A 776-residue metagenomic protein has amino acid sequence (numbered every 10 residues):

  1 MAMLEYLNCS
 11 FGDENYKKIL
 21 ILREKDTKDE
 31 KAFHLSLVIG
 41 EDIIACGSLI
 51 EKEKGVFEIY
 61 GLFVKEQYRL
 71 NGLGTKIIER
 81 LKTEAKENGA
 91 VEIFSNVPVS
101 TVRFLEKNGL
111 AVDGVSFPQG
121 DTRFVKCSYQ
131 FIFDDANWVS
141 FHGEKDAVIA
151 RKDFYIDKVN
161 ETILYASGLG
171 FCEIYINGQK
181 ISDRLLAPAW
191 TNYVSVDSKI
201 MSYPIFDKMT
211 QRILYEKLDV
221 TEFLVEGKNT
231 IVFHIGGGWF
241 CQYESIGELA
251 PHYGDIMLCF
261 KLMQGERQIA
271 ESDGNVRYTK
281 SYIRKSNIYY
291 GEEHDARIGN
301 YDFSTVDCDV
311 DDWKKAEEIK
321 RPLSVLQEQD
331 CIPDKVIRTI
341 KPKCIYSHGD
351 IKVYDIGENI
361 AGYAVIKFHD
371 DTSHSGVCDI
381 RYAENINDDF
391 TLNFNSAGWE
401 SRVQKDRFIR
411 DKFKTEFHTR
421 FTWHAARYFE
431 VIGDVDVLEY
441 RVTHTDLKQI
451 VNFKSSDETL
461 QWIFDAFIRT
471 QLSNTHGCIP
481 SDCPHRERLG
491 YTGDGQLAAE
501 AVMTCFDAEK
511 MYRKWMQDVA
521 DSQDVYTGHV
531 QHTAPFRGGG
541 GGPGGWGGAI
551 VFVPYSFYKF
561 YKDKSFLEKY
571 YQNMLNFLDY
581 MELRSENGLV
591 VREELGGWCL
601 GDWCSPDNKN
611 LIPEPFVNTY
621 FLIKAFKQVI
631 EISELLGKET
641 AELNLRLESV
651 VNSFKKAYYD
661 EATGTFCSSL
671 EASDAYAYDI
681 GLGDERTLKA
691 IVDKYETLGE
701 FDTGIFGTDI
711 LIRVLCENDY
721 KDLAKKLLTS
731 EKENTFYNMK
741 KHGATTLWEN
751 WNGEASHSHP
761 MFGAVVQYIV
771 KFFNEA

Functional and structural regions predicted by a protein language model:
G12-G40: Active-site rim helix/loop that mediates acceptor-substrate recognition in acyltransferases
S36, D42-I50, V56-F63: Conserved beta-strand in the GNAT
E51-Y60, R69-L70, Q119-F124: A conserved beta-turn-beta hairpin within the catalytic core of GNAT-like acetyltransferases that forms part
V64, L70-T83: Conserved acetyl-CoA-binding loop-helix of GNAT-fold acetyltransferases
A85-P98: Conserved GNAT acetyl-CoA-binding A-motif
N96, A111-Y129: Conserved catalytic-core motifs of GNAT/GCN5-like acyltransferases
F133-P484, K510-R513, V530-P535, S565 (+1 more regions): Extracellular/oxidizing-compartment recognition motifs
G490-A776: Active-site core of glycosidic bond-cleaving carbohydrate-active enzymes
